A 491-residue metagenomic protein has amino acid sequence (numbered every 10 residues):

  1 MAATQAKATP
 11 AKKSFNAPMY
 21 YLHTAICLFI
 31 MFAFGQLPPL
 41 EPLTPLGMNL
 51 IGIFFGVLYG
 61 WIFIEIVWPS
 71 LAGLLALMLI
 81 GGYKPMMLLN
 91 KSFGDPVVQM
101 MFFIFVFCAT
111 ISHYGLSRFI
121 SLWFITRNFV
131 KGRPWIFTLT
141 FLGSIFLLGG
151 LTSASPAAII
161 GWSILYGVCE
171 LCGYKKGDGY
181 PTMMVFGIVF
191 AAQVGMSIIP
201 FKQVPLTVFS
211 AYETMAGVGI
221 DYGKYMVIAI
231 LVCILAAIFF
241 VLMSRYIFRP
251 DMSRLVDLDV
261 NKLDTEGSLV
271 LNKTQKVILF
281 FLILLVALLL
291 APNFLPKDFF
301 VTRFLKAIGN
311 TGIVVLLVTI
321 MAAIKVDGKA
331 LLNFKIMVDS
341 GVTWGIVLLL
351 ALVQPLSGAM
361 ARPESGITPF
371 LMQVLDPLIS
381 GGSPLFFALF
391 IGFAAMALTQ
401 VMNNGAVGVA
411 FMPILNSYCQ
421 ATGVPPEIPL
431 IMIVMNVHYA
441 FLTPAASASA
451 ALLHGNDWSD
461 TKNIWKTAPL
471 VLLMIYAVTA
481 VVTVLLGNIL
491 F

Functional and structural regions predicted by a protein language model:
M1-M100, K224-F370, L470-Y476, A480-F491: Hydrophobic transmembrane alpha-helices of multi-pass small-molecule transporters
Y21, I104-S112, F129-G132, G143-A157 (+7 more regions): Helix-loop-helix module between adjacent transmembrane segments
P45-N49, G94-V98, R127-L142, Y174-M184 (+5 more regions): Membrane-interfacial loop-to-helix junctions in multi-pass transporters
N90-K91, F119-V130, G167-E170, V338-D339 (+3 more regions): Short amphipathic alpha-helical coupling elements at transmembrane boundaries
A109-S117, I159-L165, L242-R254, T443-S447: Membrane-water interface of transmembrane alpha-helices
S112-L122, A157, G161, D327-L332 (+1 more regions): Juxtamembrane/interfacial segments flanking transmembrane helices
I125-S197, Q203-A216, N404-M435: Hydrophobic transmembrane alpha-helices that form the pore/transport pathway of multi-pass ion and small-solute
M226-C233, L348-T368, I379-F491: C-terminal transmembrane helix pair
